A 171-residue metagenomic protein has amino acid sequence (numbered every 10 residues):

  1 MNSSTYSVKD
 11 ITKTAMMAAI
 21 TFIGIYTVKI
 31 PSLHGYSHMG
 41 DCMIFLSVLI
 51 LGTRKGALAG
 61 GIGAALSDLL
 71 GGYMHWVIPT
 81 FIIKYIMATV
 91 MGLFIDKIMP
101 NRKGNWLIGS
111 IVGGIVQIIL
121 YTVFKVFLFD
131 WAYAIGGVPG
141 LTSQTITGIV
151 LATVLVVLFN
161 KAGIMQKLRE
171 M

Functional and structural regions predicted by a protein language model:
M1-M171: Loop-helix junctions at membrane interfaces
